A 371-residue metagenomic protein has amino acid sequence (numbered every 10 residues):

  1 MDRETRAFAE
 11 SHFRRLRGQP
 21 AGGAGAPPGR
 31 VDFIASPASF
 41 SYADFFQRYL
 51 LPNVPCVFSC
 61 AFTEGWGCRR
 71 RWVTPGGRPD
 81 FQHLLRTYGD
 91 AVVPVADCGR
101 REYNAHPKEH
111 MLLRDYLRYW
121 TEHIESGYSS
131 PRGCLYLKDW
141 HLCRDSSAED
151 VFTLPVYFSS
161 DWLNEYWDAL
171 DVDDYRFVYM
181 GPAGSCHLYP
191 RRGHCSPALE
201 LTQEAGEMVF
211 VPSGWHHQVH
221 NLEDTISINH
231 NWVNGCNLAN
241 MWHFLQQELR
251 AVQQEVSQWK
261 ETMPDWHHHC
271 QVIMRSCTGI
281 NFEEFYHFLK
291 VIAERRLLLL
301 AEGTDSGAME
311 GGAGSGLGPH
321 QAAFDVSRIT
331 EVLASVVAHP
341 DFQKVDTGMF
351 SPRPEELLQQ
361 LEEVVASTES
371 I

Functional and structural regions predicted by a protein language model:
M1-M208, N221-I371: N-terminal accessory scaffold of Fe(II)-dependent oxygenases
W215-H217: Short, charged beta-turn/beta-strand-edge "cap" motif at the junction between a beta-strand and an adjacent loop
